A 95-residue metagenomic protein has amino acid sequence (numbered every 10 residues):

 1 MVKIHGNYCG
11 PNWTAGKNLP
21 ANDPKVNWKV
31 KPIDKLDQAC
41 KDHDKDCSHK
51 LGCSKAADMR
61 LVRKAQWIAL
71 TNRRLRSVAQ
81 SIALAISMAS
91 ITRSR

Functional and structural regions predicted by a protein language model:
M1-R95: Extended terminal accessory/targeting regions
